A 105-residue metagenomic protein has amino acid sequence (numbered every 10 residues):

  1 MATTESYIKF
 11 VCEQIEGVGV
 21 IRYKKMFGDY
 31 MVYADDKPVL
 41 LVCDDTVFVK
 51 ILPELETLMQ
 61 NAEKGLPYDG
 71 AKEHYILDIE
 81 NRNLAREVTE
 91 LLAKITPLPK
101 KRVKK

Functional and structural regions predicted by a protein language model:
M1-K105: Charge-dense, helix-prone N-terminal extensions
